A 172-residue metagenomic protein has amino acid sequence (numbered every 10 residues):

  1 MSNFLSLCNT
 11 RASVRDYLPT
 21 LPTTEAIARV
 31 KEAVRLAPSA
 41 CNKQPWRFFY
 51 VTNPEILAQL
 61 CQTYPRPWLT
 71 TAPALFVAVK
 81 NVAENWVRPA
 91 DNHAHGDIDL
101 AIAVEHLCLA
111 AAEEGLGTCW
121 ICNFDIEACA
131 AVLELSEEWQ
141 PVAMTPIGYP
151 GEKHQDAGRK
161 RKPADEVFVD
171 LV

Functional and structural regions predicted by a protein language model:
N3-V14, L18, A143-V172: C-terminal helix-cap and adjacent tail motif
S13-R29: A short N-terminal beta-strand-loop micro-motif at the entrance of redox/enzyme domains
A26-A28, E32, L36-A103: Glycine/small-residue-rich phosphate/adenosyl-binding loop
V34, F76, D91-V132: Small-aliphatic-rich amphipathic alpha-helix that forms the alpha element of a beta-alpha
R47, F124-I126, A143: Residue-level "edge-of-site" marker
P73-L75, T118, Q140-V142: Structural motif
K80, N123-F124, Y149: Short secondary-structure boundary segments
A128-V142: Short, electropositive alpha-helical surface patch
